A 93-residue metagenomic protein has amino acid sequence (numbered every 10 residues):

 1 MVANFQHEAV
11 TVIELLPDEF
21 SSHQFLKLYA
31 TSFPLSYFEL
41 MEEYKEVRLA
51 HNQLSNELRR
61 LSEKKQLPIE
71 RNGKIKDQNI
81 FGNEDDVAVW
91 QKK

Functional and structural regions predicted by a protein language model:
M1-L15, H23, L28-T31, L35-K93: Phospho-regulated, low-complexity intrinsically disordered regions of nuclear gene-regulatory and chromatin-associated
